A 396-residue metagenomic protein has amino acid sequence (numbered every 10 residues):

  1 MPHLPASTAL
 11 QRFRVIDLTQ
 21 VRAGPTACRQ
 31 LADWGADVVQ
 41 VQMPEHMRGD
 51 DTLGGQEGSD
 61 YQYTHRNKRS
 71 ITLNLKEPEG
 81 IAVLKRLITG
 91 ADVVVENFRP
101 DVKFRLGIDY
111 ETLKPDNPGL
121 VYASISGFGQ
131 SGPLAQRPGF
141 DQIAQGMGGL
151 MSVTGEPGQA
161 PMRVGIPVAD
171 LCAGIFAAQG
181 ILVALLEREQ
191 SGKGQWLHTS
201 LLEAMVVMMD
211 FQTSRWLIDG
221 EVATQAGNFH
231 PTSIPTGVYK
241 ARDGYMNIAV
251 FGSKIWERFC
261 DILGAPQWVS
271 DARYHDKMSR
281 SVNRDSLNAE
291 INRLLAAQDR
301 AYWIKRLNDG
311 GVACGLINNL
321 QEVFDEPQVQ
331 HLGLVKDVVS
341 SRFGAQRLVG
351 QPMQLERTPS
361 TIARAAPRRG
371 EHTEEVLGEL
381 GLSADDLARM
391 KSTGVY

Functional and structural regions predicted by a protein language model:
M1-Q190, R368, E374-Y396: N-terminal helix-loop segment corresponding to the beta1-alpha1 unit of nucleotide/adenylate-binding folds
M1-R14, T224, K240, E322-Y396: Terminal low-complexity tails and localization/encapsulation signals of metabolic enzymes
V38, N308-E322, S383-A388: Short, well-structured beta-strand/strand-turn elements
E45, F128-G129, L201-V206, D243 (+3 more regions): Glycine-rich beta-alpha junction loops
Q130, G158-V168, E189-M205, T224-P231 (+1 more regions): Conserved Rossmann-fold dehydrogenase catalytic segment
G174-G194, V207-D219, C260-Q267: Oxidoreductase and adenylate-handling cofactor-binding alpha/beta cores
G194-L202, R306, L387-K391: Beta-strand segments within the central parallel beta-sheet cores of soluble alpha/beta enzyme folds
F229, I234-G310, C314: Aromatic-enriched alpha-helical interface/lid elements that frame and gate functional surfaces
